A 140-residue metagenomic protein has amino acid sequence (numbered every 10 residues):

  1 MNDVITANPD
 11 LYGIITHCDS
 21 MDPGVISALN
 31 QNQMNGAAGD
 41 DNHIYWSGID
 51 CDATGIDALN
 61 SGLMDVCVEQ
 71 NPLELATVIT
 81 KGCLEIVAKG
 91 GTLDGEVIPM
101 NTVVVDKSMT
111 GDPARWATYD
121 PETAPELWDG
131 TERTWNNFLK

Functional and structural regions predicted by a protein language model:
M1-A58: Hydrophobic alpha-helical
A7, N32, G62, I86-G90: Generic structural signal for alpha-helix termini and adjacent loop/cap motifs
G13-I14, Q70, L93-G95: Surface-exposed patches in mature extracellular/periplasmic domains of secreted proteins
A38, C67-V68, G95-E96: Short, hydrophobic secondary-structure boundary micro-motifs
D50, N71, S108: Residues at the C-termini of beta-strands that transition into short coil/loop
S61-L73: Short beta-strand elements at the ligand-binding edges of bilobed clamshell
E74-K140: Hinge/cleft segment of the Venus flytrap/periplasmic-binding protein
